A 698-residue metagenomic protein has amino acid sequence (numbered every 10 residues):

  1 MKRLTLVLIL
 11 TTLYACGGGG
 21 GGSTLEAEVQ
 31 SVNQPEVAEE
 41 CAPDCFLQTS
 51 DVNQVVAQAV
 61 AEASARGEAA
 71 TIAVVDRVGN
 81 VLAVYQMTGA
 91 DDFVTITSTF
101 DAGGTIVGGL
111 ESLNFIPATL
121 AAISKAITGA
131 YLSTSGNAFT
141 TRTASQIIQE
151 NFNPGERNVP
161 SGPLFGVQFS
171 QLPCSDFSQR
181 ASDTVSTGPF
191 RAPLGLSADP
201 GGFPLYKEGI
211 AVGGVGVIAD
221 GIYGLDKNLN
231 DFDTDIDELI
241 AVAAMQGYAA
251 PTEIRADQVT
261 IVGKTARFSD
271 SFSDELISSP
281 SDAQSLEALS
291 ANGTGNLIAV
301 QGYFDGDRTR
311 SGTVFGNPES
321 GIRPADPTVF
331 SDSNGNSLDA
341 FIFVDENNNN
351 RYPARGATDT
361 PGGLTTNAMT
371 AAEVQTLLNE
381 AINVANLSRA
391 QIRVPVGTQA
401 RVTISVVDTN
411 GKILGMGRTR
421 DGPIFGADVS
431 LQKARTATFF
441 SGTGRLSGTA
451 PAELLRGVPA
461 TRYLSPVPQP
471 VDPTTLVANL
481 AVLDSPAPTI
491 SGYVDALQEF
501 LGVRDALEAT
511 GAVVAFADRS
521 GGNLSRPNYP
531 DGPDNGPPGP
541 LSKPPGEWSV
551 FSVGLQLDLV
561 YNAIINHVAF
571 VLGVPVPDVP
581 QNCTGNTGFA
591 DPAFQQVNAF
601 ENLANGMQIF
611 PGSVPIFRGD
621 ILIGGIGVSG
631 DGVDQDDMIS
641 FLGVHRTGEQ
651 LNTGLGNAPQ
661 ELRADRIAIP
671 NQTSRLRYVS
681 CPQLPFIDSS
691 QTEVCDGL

Functional and structural regions predicted by a protein language model:
K2-V7: Sec-dependent signal peptide recognition, specifically the positively charged N-region followed immediately by
L8-L10, G209: N-terminal non-cleavable signal-anchor helices
T12-A15: C-terminal motif of bacterial Sec signal peptides marking the signal peptidase cleavage site
G17-G21: Bacterial signal peptide processing site
G22-L698: Flexible, solvent-exposed loop/hinge segments and secondary-structure transition points
